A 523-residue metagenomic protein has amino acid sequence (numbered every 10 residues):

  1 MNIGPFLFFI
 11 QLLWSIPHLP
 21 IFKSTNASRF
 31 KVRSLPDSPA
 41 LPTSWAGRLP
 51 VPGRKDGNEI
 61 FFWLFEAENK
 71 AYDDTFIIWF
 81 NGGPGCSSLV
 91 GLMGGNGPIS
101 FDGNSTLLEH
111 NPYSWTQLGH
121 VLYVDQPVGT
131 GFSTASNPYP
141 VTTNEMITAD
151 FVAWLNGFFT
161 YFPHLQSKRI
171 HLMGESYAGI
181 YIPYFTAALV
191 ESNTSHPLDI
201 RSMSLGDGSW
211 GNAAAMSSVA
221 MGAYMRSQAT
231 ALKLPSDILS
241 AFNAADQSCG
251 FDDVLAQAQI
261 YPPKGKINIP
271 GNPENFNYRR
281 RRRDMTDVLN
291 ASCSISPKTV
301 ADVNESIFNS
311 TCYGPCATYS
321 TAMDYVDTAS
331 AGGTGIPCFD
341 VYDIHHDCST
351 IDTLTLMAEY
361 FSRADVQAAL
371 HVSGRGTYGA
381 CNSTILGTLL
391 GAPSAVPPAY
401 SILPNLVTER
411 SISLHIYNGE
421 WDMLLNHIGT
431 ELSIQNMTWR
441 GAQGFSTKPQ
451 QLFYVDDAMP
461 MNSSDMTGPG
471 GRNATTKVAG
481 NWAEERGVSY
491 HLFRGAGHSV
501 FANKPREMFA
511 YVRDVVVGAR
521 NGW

Functional and structural regions predicted by a protein language model:
N2-W523: Terminal and linker regions of secretory-pathway proteins
